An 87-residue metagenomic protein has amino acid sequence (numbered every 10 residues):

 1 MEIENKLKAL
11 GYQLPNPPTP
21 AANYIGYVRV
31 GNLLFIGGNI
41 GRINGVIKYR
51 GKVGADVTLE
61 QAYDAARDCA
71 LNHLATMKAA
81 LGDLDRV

Functional and structural regions predicted by a protein language model:
M1-V87: Short, polar/acidic, helix-capping and beta-turn segments at strand->helix junctions that line the mouths
